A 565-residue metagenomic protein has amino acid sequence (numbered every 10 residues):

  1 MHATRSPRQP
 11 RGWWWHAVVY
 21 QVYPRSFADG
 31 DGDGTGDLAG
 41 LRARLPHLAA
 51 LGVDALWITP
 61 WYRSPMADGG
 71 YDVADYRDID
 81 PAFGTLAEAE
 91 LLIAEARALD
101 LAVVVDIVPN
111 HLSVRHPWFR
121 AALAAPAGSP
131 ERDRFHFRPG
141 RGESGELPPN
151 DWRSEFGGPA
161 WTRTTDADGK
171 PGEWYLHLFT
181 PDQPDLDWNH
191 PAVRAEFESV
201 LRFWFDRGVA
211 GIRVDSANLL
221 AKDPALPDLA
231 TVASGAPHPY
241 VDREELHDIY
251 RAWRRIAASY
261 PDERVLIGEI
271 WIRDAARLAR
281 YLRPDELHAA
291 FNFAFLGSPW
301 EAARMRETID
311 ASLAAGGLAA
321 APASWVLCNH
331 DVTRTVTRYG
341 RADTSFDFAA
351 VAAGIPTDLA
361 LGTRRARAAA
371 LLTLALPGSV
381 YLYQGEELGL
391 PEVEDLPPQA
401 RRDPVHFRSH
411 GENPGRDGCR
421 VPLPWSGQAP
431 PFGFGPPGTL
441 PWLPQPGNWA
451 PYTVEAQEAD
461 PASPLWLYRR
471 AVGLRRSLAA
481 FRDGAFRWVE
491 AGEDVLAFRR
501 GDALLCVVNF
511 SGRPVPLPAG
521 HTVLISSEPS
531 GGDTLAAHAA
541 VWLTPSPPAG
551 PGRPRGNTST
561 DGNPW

Functional and structural regions predicted by a protein language model:
M1-G520, E528-R553, D561-W565: Active-site and adjacent substrate-binding regions of carbohydrate-active enzymes
L524: Flexible, gly/pro- and Lys/Arg-enriched active-site loops
